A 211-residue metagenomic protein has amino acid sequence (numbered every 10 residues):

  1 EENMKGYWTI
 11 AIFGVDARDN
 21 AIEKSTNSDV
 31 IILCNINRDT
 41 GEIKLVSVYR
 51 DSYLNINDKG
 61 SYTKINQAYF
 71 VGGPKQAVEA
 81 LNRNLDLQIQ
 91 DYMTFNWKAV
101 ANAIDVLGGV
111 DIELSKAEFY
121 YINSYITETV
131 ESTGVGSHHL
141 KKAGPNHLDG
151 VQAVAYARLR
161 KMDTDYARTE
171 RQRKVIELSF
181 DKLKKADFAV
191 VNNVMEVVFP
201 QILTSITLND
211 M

Functional and structural regions predicted by a protein language model:
E1-M211: Non-catalytic, solvent-exposed segments at the cell envelope interface
